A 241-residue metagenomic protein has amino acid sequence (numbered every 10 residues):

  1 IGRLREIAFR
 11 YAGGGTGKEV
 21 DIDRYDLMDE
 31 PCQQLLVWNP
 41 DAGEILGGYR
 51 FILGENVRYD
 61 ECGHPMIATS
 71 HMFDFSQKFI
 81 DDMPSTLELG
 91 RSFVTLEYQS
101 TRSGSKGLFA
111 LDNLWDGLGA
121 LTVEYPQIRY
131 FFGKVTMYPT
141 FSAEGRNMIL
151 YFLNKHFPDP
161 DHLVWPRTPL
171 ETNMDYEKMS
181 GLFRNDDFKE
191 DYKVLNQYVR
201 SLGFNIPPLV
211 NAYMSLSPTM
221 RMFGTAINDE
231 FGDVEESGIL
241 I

Functional and structural regions predicted by a protein language model:
I1-D23, P31-L53: Short amphipathic alpha-helix that is part of the acyltransferase structural core
E6, T16, V20, N56-M220 (+1 more regions): Acyl-donor binding region in acyl/amide transferases
Y25-L27, D41, F79, G203 (+1 more regions): Generic marker of residues within folded, mature protein domains
Y25-L36, M220-R221, F231-S237: A short helix-loop-beta-strand connector motif used in the catalytic cores of GNAT acetyltransferases and, in some
C32, L46-G48, P84-L89, I128 (+1 more regions): Extracellular structured ligand-interaction cores
L36, Y130-F132, G238-L240: Ordered hydrophobic segments in well-structured contexts
N39, S76, D187, L240-I241: Poly-acidic low-complexity segments
D229-E230, I241: Low-complexity, glycine/alanine/valine/leucine- and proline-rich hydrophobic stretches
